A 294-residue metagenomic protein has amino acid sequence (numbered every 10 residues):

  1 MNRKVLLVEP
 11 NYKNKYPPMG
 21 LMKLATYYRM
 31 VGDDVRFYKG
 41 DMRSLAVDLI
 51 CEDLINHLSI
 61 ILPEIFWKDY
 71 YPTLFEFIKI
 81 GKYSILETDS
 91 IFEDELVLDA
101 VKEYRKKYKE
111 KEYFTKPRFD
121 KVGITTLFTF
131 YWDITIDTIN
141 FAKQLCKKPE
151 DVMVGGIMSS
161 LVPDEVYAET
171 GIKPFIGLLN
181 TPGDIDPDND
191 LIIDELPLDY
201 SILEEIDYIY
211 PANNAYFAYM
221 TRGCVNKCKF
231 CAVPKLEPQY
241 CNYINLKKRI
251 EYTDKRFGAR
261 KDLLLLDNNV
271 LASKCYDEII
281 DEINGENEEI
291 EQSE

Functional and structural regions predicted by a protein language model:
V5-P10, E251-E294: Conserved SAM/AdoMet-binding glycine-rich loop
V8-N11, V31-C51, S293-E294: A short beta-strand-loop structural module common to alpha/beta enzyme folds
V8-P10, Y38, T125, G155 (+2 more regions): Short hydrophobic segments within beta-strands
N11-M19, F128-W132: A short, glycine/small-residue-rich beta-strand->loop->alpha-helix junction that serves as a flexible
F37-L45, E76-A212: Glycine-rich beta-alpha loop elements in corrinoid/cobalamin-binding modules across cobalamin-dependent enzymes
R43-F66: N-terminal beta-loop-helix "entrance" segment that forms/cooperates in small-molecule cofactor or anionic ligand
P117-D120, K229, K261: Conserved acidic residues
Y210-K248, Y252, F257-A259: Canonical Radical SAM [4Fe-4S] cluster-binding loop centered on the CxxxCxxC motif and its immediate flanking residues
